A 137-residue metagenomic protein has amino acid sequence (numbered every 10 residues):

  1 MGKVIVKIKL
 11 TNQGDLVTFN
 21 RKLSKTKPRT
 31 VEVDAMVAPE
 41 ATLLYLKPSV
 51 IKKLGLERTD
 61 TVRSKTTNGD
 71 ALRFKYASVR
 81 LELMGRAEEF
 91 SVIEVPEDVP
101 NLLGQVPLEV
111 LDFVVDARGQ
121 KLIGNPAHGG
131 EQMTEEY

Functional and structural regions predicted by a protein language model:
M1-Y137: Pepsin/retropepsin-fold aspartyl endopeptidases
